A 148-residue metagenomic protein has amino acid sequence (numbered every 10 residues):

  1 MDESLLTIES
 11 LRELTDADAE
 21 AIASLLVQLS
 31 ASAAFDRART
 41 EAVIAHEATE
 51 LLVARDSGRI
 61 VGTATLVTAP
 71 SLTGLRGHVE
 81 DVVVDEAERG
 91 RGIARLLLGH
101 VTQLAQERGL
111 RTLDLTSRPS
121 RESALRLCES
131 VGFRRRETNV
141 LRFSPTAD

Functional and structural regions predicted by a protein language model:
M1-D16, T146-D148: Conserved N-terminal entry element of GNAT/NAT acetyltransferase domains
A31-L51: Active-site rim helix/loop that mediates acceptor-substrate recognition in acyltransferases
V53, R59-T68, H78, V83: Conserved beta-strand in the GNAT
A69-V79, R89, R136: A conserved beta-turn-beta hairpin within the catalytic core of GNAT-like acetyltransferases that forms part
V84, G90-Q103, R126, S130: Conserved acetyl-CoA-binding loop-helix of GNAT-fold acetyltransferases
D85, R118: Residue-level recognition of the GNAT/N-acetyltransferase active site
R95, P119-E137, R142-F143: Conserved active-site alpha-helix within GNAT-family acetyltransferase domains
A105-S117: Conserved GNAT acetyl-CoA-binding A-motif
